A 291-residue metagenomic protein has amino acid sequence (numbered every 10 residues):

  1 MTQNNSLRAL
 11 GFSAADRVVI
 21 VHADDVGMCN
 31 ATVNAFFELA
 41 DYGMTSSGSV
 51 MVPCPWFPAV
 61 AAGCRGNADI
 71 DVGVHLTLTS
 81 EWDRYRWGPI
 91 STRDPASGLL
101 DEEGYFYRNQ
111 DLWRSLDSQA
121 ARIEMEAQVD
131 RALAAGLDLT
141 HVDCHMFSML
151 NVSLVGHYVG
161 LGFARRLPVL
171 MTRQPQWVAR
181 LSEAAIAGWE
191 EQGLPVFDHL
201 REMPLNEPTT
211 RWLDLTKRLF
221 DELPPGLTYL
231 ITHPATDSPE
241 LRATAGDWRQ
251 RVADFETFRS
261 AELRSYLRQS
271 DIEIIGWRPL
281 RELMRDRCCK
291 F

Functional and structural regions predicted by a protein language model:
L7-D83: Active-site beta->alpha N-cap acidic-glycine motif
V18-C29, Q110-R122: Active-site mouth loops of central-metabolism enzymes
V18-I20, T45-S49, D69-H75, L139-D143 (+4 more regions): Structural preference for beta-strand elements that scaffold enzyme active sites
D24-V26, M51-P53, H75-E81, H145-F147 (+4 more regions): Active-site beta-loop-alpha junctions enriched in small/polar residues
F36-Y42, F57-D71, G88-D101, A134 (+1 more regions): Acidic (Asp/Glu)-rich catalytic clusters
Y85-W113, G246-R249: Active-site gating loops and adjacent loop-to-helix segments of metal-dependent hydrolytic enzymes
S118, R122-P195, N206-T210, D221: Catalytic domains of cell-wall/extracellular-matrix polysaccharide-remodeling enzymes, centered on de-N-acetylation
T244-F291: C-terminal domain-boundary segment and adjacent tail
